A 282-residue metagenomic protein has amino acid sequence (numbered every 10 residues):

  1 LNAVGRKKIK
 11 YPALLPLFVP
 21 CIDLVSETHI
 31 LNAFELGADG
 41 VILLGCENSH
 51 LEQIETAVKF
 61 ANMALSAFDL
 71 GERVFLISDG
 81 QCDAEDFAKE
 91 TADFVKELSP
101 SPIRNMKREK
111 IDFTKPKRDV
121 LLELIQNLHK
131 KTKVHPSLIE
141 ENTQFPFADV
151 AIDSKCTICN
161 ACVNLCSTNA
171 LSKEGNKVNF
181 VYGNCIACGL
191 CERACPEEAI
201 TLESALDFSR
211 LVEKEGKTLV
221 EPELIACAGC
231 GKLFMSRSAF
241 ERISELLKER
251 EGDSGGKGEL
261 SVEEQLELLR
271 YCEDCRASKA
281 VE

Functional and structural regions predicted by a protein language model:
L1-L43, N48-E55, K59, A64-L65 (+2 more regions): Iron-sulfur-cluster electron-transfer modules
L1-N2, R6, S66-A67, E72-E174 (+2 more regions): Ferredoxin-type iron-sulfur electron-transfer modules and their immediate structural context
V19-C21, A151-K155, G175, F180-I186 (+2 more regions): Short, contiguous acidic/charged loop-to-helix segments that flank catalytic cores in large enzymes
L31, N164, L171-S172, N184 (+1 more regions): Phosphate-binding active sites in nucleotide-utilizing proteins
E47-L51, D79, F180-G183: Conserved short loop/turn motifs at secondary-structure junctions
F180-G183, S204-E213, I243-D253: Short cysteine/histidine-rich metal-coordination sites, predominantly Zn2+-binding motifs
